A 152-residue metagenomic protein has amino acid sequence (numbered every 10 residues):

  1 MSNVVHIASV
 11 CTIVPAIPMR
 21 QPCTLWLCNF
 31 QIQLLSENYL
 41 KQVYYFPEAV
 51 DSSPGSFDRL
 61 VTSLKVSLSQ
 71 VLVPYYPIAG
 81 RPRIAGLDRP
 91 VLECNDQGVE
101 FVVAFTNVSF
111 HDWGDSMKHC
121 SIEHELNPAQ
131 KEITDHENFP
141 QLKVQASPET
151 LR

Functional and structural regions predicted by a protein language model:
M1-R152: Non-catalytic N-terminal regions of enzymes
